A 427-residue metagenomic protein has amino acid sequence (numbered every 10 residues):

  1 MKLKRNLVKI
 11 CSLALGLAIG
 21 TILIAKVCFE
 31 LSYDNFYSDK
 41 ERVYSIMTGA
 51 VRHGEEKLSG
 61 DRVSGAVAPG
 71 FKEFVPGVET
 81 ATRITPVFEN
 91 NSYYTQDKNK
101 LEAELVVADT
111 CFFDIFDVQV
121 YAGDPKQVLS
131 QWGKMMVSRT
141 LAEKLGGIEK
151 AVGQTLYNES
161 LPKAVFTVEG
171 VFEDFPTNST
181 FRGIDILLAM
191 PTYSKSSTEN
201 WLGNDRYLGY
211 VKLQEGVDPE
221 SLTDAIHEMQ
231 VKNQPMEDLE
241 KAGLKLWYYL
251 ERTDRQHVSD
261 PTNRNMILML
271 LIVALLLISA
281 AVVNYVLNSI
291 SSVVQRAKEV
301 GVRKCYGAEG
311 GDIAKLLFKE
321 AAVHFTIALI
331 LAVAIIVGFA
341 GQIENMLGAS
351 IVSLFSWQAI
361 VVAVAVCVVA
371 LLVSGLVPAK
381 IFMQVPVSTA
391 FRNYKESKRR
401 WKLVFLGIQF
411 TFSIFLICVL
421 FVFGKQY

Functional and structural regions predicted by a protein language model:
M1-L7, Y37, H227-A274, V294-Q295 (+3 more regions): Membrane-helix entry/capping segments
K2-S32, E41, K402-Q426: Short, strongly hydrophobic transmembrane alpha-helices
V8, V283-H324, Q384-N393: Intracellular coupling helices
G20-V152, E159-T167, D224, G424-Q426: Structured, solvent-exposed hinge/loop segments at the ends of secondary-structure elements
I22, V231, A321-Q384, F415 (+1 more regions): Small-residue-rich transmembrane alpha-helices
Y33, A281, S289-V293, V362-E396: C-terminal membrane-exit region of the final transmembrane helix in multipass inner-membrane proteins
D109-A122, M135-T262: Mid-to-C-terminal secondary-structure elements that act as membrane-proximal/extracytoplasmic interface segments
I267-N288: Selective detector of the "anchor" transmembrane alpha-helix that sits immediately C-terminal
